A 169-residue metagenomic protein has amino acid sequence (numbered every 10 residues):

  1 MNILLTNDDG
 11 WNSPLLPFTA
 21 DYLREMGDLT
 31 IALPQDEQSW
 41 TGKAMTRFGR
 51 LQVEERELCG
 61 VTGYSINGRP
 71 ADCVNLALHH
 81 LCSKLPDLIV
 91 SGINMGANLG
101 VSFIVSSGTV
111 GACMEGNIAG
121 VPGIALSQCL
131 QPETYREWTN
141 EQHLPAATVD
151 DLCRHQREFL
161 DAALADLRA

Functional and structural regions predicted by a protein language model:
M1-D9: Nucleotide-activated donor-dependent transferases that construct or modify glycoconjugates
I3, P14-H80, K84-L85: A cross-family phosphate/adenosyl-ligand binding-site feature
D9, E37, R69-P70, N94-A97: Short glycine-rich anion-binding loops that position phosphate/pyrophosphate groups of nucleotides and phosphorylated
T30-A32, Y64, V90, P122-L126: Hydrophobic/aromatic beta-strand patches that form the interior of the parallel beta-sheet core in alpha/beta enzyme
P34-E37, N94, Q128-Q131: Short, ordered loop/turn segments at secondary-structure junctions
C73-F103: N-terminal glycine-rich phosphate/adenylate-binding segment common to multiple enzyme folds
I104-G111: Charged helix-capping and loop-helix junction motifs
M114-A169: Glycine-rich, Lys/Arg-enriched anion-binding loops that position phosphate/diphosphate groups for phosphoryl
